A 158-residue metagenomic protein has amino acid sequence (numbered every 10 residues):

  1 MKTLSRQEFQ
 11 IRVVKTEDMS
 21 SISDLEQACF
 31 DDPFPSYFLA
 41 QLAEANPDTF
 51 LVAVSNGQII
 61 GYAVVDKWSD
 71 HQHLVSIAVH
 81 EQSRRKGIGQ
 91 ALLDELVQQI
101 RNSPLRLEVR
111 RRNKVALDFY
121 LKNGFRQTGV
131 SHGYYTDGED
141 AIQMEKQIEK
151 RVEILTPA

Functional and structural regions predicted by a protein language model:
L4, F9, V13-Q82, Q90-Q99 (+2 more regions): Acetyl-CoA-dependent GNAT
S21, D118-F119: Well-formed, non-transmembrane alpha-helical positions, independent of function
H80, R84, E108-R112: Residue-level recognition of the GNAT/N-acetyltransferase active site
S83-K86, S103: Acyl-donor binding region in acyl/amide transferases
G89, L93, R112-A116, G133-G138: Short glycine/proline-centered loop/turn elements that form peptide/ligand docking sites
Q99-R111: Conserved GNAT acetyl-CoA-binding A-motif
R106-E108, L121, R126-I142: Conserved catalytic-core motifs of GNAT/GCN5-like acyltransferases
L107-R110, E145, A158: Conserved catalytic core of the tyrosine transesterase superfamily
